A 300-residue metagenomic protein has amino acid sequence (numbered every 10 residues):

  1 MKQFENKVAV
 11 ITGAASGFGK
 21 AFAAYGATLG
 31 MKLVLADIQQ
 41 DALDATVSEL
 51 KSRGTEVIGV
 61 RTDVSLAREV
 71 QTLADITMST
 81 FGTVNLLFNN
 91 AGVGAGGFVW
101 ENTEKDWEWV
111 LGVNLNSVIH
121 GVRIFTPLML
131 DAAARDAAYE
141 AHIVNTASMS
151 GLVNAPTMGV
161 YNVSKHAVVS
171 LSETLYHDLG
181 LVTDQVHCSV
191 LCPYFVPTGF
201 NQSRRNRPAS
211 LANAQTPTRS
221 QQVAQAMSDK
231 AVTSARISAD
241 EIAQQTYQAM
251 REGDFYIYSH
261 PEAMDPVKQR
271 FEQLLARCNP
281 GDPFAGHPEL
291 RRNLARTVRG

Functional and structural regions predicted by a protein language model:
K2-V34: Canonical Rossmann dinucleotide-binding motif of NAD(H)/NADP(H)-dependent dehydrogenases/reductases, specifically
L29-A45: Conserved glycine-rich Rossmann-like NAD(P)H-binding loop of the short-chain dehydrogenase/reductase
Q40-D41, V60-T72, E104: The beta1-alpha1 cofactor-binding region of Rossmann-like NAD(H)/NADP(H)-dependent oxidoreductases
F98-V99, T103-L111: Substrate-binding pocket helix/loop in short-chain dehydrogenase/reductase
V122, S164: Active-site helix of classical SDR
S148: Residue(s) in the substrate-gating loop at a strand-loop-helix junction that position the organic substrate next
L181-H260: SDR active-site lid
